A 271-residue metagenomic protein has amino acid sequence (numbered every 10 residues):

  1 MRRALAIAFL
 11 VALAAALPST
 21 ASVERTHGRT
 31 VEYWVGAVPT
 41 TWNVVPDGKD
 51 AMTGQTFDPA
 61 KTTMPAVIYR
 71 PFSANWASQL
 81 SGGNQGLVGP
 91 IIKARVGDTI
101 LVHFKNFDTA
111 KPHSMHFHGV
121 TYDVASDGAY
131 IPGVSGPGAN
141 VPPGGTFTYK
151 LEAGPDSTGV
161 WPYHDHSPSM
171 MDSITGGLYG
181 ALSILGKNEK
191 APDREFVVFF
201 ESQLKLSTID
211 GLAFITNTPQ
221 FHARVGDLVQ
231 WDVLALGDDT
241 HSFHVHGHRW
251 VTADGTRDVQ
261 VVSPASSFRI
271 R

Functional and structural regions predicted by a protein language model:
M1-A4: Positively charged n-region of N-terminal signal peptides that target proteins for export
I7-A16: Bacterial N-terminal signal peptides
L17-H113, G119-N140, D193-F196, F200-V229: N-terminal, post-signal-peptide metal-ligating segments of extracellular/periplasmic oxidoreductases, dominated by
T41, A181, A213, H248 (+1 more regions): Residue-level preference for alpha-helix termini and adjacent loops
L87-G89, T146, T218, R257 (+1 more regions): Short, solvent-exposed beta-strand edge segments and adjacent coil->beta transition regions
L101-H103, F107-H113, V120-V124, Y130-A191 (+1 more regions): Extracellular/periplasmic metallocenter environments
F104-K105, S114-H118, H164-H166, V198-E201 (+5 more regions): A structural feature that tracks compact, well-ordered secondary-structure segments with a strong bias toward
